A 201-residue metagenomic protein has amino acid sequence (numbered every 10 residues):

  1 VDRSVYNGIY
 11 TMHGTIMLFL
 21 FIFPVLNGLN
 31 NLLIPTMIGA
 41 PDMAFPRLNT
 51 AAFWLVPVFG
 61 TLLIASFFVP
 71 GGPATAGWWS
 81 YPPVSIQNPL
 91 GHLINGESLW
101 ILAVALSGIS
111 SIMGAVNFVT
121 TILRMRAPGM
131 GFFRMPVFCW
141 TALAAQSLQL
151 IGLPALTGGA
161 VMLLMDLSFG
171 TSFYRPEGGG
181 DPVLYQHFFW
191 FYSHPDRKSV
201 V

Functional and structural regions predicted by a protein language model:
V1-V201: Membrane-embedded and interfacial regions of multi-pass energy-transducing membrane proteins
